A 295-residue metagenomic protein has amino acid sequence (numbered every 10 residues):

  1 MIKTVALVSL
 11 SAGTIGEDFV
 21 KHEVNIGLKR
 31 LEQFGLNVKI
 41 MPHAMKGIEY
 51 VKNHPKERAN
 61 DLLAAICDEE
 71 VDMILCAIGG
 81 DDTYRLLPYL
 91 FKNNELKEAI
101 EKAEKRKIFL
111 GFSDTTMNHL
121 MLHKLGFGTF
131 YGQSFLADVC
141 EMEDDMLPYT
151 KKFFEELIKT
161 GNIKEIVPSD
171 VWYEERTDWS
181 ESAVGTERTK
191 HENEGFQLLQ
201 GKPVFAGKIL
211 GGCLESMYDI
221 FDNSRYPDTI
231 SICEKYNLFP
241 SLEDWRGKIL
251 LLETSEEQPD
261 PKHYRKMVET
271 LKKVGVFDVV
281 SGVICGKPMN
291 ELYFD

Functional and structural regions predicted by a protein language model:
M1-E70: ATP/NTP phosphate-donor binding region
K21-V24, P55-A59, F91-N93, Y264-T270 (+1 more regions): Charged helix-capping and loop-helix junction motifs
H43-E104: N-terminal small/polar loop signature for handling phosphorylated ligands or for N-terminal nucleophile
L90-L122, G128-L136: Short, acidic/small-residue loops that bind anionic groups at enzyme active sites
G128-E215: Conserved anion/nucleotide-ligand pocket segment
G185-L252: Glycine-rich, aromatic-lined ligand/substrate-binding cores of catalytic and carbohydrate-binding domains
R225-F294: Internal helical hairpin/lid segments
